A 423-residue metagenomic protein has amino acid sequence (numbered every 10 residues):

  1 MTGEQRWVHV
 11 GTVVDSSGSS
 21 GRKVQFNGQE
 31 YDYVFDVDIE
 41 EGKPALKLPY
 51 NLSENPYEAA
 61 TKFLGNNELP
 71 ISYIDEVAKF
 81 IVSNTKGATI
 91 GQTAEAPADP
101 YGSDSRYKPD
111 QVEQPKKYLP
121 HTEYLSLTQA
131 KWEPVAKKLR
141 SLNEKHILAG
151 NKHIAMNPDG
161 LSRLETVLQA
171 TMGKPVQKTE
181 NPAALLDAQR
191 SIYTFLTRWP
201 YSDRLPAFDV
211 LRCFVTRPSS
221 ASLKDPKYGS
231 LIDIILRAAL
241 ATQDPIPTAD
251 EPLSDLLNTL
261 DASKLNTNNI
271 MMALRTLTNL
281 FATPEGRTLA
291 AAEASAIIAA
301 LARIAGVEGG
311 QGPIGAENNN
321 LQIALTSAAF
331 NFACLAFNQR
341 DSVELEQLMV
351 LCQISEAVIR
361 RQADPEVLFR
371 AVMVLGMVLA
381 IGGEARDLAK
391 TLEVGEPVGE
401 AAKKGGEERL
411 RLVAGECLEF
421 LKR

Functional and structural regions predicted by a protein language model:
M1-K62, I71, T89-D110: Eukaryote-biased recognition of long, low-complexity, charge-rich segments
L48-E54, L64-E285: Alpha-solenoid helical-repeat scaffolds
A170, D209-R217, M271-E285, I323-L335 (+2 more regions): Alpha-helical solenoid repeat architecture
Q177-K178, T216-K224, L280-A291, F332-E344 (+2 more regions): Flexible helix-coil junctions and inter-repeat linker/turn elements that act as hinges within alpha-solenoid scaffolds
D187-A188, D225-L240, A291-I304, V343-A357 (+1 more regions): Alpha-helical scaffold repeats of the Armadillo/HEAT/TPR superfamily
A249, L265-A273, G286-A292, A296 (+2 more regions): Extended, charge-rich low-complexity regions and/or helical-solenoid scaffolds
A316-L412, K422-R423: Structured C-terminal portions of repeat-based eukaryotic scaffold domains
